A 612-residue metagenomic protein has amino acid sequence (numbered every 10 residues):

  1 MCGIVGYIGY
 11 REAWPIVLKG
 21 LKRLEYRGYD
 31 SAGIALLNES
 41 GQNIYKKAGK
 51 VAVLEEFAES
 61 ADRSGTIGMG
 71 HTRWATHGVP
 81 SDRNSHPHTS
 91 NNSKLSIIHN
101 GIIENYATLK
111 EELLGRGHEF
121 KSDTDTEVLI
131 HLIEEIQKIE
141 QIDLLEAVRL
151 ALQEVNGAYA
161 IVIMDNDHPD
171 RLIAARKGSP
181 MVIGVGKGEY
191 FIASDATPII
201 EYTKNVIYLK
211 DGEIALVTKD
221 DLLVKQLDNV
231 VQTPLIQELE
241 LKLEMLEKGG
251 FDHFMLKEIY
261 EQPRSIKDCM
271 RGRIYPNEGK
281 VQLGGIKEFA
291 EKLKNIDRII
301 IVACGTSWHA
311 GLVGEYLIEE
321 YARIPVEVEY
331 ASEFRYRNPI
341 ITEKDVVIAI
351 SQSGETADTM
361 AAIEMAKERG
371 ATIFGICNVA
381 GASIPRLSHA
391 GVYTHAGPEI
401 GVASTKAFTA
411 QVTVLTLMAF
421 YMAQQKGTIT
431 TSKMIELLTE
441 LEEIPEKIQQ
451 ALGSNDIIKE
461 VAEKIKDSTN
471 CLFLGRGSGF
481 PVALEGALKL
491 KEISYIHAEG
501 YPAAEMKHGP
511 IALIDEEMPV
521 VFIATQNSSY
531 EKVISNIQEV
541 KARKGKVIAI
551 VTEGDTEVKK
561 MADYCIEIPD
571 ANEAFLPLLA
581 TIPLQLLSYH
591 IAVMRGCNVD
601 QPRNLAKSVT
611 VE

Functional and structural regions predicted by a protein language model:
M1-D252, R264-D297, Y336, T431 (+3 more regions): Conserved short alpha-helical segments that host acidic/polar catalytic motifs at enzyme active sites
I4, L36, I97, I163 (+7 more regions): Structural beta-sheet core signal
G49, T66, G70-R83, N277-A290 (+2 more regions): Glycine-rich oxoanion-binding loops at beta->alpha junctions
P87-T89, M164, I173-A174, V206-I207 (+12 more regions): Replace "in large, NTP-powered and nucleic-acid-processing enzymes" with "in large, NTP-powered factors and other
N229, K546, K559-M561, A571-E612: Generic C-terminus detector
Q262-I266, M270-I300, A390-P519, A592-E612: Active-site phosphate/pyrophosphate-binding segments
E291-E436, E440-E443, T525-Y564, I568 (+2 more regions): Glycine-rich phosphate-binding loops that contact phosphosugars or nucleotide phosphates
